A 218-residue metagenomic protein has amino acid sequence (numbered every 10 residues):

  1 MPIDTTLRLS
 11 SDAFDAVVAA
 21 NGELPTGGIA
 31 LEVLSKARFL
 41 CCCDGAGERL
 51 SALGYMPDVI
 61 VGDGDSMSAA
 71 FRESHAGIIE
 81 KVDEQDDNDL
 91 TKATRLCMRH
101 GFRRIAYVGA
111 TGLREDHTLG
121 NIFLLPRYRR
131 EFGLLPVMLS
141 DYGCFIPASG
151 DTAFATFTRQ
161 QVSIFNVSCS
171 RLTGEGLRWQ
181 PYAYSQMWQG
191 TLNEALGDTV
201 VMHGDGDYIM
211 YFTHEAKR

Functional and structural regions predicted by a protein language model:
M1-R72: N-terminal beta-strand-loop-alpha-helix module at the start of alpha/beta ligand-binding or catalytic domains
A20-E23, T111, T213-H214: Structural motif
I78-G101: Short phosphate-binding loop-to-helix
E80, I105-A110: Short glycine-rich or small-residue beta-strand-to-loop segments that form or flank ligand, phosphate, metal/Fe-S
R114-P126: Short Gly/Thr/Asp-enriched flexible loops that form oxyanion-binding sites at enzyme active sites
R129-C144: Short, acidic/small-residue loops that bind anionic groups at enzyme active sites
D141, A148-R218: Long, charged alpha-helical interface segments
